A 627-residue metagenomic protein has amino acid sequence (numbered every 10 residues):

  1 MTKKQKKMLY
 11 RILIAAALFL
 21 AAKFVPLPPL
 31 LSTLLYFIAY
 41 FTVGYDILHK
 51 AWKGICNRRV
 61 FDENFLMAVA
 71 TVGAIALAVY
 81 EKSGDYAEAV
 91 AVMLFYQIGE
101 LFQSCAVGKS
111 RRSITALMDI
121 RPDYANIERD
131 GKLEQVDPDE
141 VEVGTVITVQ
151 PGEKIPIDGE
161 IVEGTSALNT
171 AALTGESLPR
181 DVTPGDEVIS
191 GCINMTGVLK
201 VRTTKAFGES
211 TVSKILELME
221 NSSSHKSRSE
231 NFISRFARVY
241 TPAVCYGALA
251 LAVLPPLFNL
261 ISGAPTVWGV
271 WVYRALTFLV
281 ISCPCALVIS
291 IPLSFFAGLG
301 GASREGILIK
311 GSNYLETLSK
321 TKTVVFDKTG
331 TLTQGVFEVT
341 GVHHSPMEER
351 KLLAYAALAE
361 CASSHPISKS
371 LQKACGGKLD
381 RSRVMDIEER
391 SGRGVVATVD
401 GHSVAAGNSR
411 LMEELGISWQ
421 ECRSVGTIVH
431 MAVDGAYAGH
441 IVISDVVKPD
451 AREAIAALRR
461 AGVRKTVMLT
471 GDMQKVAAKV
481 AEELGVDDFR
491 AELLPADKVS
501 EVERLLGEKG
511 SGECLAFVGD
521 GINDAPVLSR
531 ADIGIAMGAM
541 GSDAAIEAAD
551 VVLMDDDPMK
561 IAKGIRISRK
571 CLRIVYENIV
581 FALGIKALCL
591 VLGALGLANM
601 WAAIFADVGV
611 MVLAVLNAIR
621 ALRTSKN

Functional and structural regions predicted by a protein language model:
M1-I14, Y240: N-terminal membrane topogenic signal
A16, F232-S262, T277-F295, Y576-F605: Bilayer-spanning, highly hydrophobic alpha-helical transmembrane segments
Y36-Y124, E128, E140-E142, V146-I147 (+7 more regions): Actuator/coupling domain of P-type ATPases
W52-D62, C105-A116, L293-S312, A621-N627: Juxtamembrane helix-loop transition segments at the membrane interface in multi-pass membrane proteins
E63-T71, L173, Y273, C283-A359 (+2 more regions): Conserved catalytic phosphorylation-site environment of P-type ATPases
G247, K509-G512, A549, M554-N627: Membrane-embedded transport module
V339-K465, Q474, E483-V502: P-type ATPase nucleotide-binding
V399-G401, T427, V433-E577: Conserved ATP-binding TGD loop and adjacent catalytic N/P-domain core of P-type ATPases
